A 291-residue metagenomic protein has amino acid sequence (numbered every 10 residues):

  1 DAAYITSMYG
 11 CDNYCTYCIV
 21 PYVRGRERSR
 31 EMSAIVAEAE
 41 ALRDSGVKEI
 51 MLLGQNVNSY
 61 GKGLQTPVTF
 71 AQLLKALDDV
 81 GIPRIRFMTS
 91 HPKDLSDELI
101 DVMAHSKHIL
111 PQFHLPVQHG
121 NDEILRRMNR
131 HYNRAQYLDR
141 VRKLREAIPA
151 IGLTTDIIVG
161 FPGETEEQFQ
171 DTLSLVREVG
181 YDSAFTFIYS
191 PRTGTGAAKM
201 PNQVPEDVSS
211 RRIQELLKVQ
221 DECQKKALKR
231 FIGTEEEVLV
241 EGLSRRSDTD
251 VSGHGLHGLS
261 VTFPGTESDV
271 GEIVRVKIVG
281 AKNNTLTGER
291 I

Functional and structural regions predicted by a protein language model:
D1-S33: Canonical Radical SAM [4Fe-4S] cluster-binding loop centered on the CxxxCxxC motif and its immediate flanking residues
Y4-T6, G10, I19, M51 (+3 more regions): Conserved beta-strand segments that form the floor/walls of ligand-binding pockets within enzyme and binding domains
C15, I35, L52, F87 (+7 more regions): Conserved, mostly hydrophobic/aromatic
R24-M51: Conserved alpha-helical substructure of the radical SAM core
D44-E166, R177: Conserved SAM/AdoMet-binding glycine-rich loop
G61-D78, M128, P191-E222: Radical SAM enzyme [4Fe-4S]-AdoMet core and its adjacent flexible, acidic and glycine-rich loops/tails across
K199-I291: Terminal RNA-binding accessory module
